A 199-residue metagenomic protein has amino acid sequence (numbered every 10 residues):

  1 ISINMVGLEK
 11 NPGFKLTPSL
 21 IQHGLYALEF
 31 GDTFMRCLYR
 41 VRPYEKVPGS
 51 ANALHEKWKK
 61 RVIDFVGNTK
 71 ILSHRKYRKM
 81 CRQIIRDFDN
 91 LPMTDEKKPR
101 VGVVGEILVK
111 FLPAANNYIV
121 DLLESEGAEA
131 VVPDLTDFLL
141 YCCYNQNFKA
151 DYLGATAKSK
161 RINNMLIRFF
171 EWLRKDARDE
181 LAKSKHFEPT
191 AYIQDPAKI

Functional and structural regions predicted by a protein language model:
I1-I199: An N-terminal assembly and electron-transfer interface module characteristic of large anaerobic redox and radical
